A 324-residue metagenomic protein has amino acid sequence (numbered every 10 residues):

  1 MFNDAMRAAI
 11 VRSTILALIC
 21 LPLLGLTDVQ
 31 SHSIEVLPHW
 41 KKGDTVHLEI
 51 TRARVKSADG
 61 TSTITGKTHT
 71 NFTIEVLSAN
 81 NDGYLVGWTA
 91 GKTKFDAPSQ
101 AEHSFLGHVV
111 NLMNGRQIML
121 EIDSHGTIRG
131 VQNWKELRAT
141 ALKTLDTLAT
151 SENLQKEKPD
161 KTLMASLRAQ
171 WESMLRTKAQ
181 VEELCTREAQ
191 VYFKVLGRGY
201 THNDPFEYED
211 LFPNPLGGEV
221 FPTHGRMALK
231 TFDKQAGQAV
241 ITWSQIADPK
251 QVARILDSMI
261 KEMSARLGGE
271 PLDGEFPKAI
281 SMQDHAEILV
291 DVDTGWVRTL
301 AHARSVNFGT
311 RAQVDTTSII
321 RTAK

Functional and structural regions predicted by a protein language model:
N3-I15: Bacterial N-terminal signal peptides that target proteins for export
M6, L163-A179, P205, D233 (+2 more regions): General structural signal for secondary-structure boundaries
T14-L23: Bacterial N-terminal signal peptides
V29-D123, G130-Q132, Q190-K324: Acidic, serine/threonine-rich low-complexity disordered tracts
V110-A189: Low-complexity, serine/threonine/proline-enriched polar segments
